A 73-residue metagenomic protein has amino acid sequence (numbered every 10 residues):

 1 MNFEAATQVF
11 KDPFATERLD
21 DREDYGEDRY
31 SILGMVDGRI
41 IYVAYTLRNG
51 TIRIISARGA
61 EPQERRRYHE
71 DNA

Functional and structural regions predicted by a protein language model:
M1-A73: Ribonuclease/tRNase effector modules and their secretory precursors
